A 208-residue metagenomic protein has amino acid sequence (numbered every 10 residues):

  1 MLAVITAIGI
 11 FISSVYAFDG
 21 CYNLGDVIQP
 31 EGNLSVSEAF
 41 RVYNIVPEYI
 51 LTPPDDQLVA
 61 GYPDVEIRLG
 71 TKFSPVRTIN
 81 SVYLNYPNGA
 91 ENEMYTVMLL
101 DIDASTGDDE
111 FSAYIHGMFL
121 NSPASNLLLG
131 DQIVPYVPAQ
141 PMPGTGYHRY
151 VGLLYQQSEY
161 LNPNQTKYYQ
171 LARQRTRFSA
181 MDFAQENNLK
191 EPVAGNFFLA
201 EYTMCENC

Functional and structural regions predicted by a protein language model:
M1-L2: Context-dependent free N-terminus signature
I5, G9-C208: N-terminus-centered regions that define maturation/targeting leaders and the start of the first functional domain
